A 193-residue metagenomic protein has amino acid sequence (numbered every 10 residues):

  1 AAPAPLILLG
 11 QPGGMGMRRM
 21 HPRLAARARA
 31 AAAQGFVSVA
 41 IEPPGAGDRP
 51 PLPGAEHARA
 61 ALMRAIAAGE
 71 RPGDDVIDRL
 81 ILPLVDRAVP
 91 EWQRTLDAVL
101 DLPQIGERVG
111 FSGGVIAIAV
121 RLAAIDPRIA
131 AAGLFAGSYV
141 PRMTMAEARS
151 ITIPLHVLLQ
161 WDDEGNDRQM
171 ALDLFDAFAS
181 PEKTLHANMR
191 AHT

Functional and structural regions predicted by a protein language model:
P3-G13: Short beta-strand element of the alpha/beta-hydrolase
M20-I41, P50, G54: Short amphipathic alpha-helix adjacent to the substrate-entry channel of hydrolases
G54-P103: Alpha/beta-hydrolase active-site loop
D86-S150: Primarily recognizes the serine-hydrolase "nucleophile elbow" in alpha/beta-hydrolase and SGNH/GDSL folds
M143, E164-M170: Conserved alpha/beta-hydrolase "acid-adjacent" motif
I151, V157-L159: Short beta-strand/loop motif that positions the catalytic acidic residue of the alpha/beta-hydrolase fold
W161-N166, T193: Acidic catalytic loop of the alpha/beta-hydrolase fold
A171-L172, D176-T193: Catalytic histidine neighborhood in serine/cysteine hydrolases with alpha/beta-hydrolase-type architecture
